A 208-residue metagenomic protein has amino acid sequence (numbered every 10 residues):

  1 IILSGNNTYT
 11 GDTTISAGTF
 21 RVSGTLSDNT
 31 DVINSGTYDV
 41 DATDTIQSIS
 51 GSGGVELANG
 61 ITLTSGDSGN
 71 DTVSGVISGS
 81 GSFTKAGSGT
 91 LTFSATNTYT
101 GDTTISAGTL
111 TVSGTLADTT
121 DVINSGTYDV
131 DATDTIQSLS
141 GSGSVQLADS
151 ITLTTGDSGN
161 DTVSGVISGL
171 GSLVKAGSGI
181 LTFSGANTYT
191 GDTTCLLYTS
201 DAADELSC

Functional and structural regions predicted by a protein language model:
I1-G5, I33-L91, A95, I123-L181 (+1 more regions): Extracellular, surface-exposed repeat architectures
Y9-G11, S80-G81, Y99-G101, L170-G171 (+1 more regions): Short loop/turn microsegments at loop-to-beta-strand junctions
D12, A86-G87, D102, A176-G177 (+1 more regions): Extracellular repeat turn/loop positions enriched in glycine and acidic/polar residues, especially those that create
D12, R21-D31, T64, G101-D102 (+3 more regions): Intrinsic low-complexity, repeat-rich intrinsically disordered segments enriched in small/flexible residues
T14-I15, T103-I105, L181, T194: A detector of tandem-repeat and repeat-rich interaction/domain scaffolds
Y198-A203: Conserved small/polar residues in nucleotide/adenosyl-binding loops
